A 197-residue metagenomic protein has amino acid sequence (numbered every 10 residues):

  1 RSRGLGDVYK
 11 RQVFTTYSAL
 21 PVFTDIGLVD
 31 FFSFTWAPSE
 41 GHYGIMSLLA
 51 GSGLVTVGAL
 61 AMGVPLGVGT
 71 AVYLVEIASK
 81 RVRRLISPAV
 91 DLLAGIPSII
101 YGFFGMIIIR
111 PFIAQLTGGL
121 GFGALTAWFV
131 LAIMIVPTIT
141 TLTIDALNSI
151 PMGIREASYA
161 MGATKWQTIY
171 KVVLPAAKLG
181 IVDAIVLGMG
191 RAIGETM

Functional and structural regions predicted by a protein language model:
S2-Y9: Short, small-residue-biased leader/transition segments that mark boundaries at the very start of proteins
Y17-A59, S79-K80: Periplasmic/extracellular loop-to-transmembrane helix junction in inner-membrane transport proteins
L48, S52, P88-D91, G95 (+2 more regions): Residue-level signal for discrete positions within transmembrane alpha-helices of multi-pass small-molecule
S52, T56, L60-V72, E76 (+3 more regions): Hydrophobic positions within alpha-helical transmembrane segments of bacterial inner-membrane proteins
L66-G105, L142: Cytoplasmic-entry segments and transmembrane alpha-helices of multi-pass inner-membrane transporters
D91-I135: Generic hydrophobic transmembrane alpha-helix motif, especially the helices
P97, M161-G162, P175: Glycine/proline-centered hinge or cleavage motifs at structural transition points of membrane proteins
L142-T143, K165-M197: Transmembrane alpha-helices
